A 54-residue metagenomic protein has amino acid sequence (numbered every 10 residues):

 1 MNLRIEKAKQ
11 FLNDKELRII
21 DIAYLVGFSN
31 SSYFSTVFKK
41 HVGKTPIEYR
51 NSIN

Functional and structural regions predicted by a protein language model:
M1-S29, N51-N54: Terminal helix-turn-helix DNA-binding modules in bacterial transcription factors
N30-S32, T36: The DNA-contacting recognition helix of HTH DNA-binding domains and analogous helical DNA-recognition elements
T36-N54: …primarily DNA-binding HTH/wHTH and HhH modules…
